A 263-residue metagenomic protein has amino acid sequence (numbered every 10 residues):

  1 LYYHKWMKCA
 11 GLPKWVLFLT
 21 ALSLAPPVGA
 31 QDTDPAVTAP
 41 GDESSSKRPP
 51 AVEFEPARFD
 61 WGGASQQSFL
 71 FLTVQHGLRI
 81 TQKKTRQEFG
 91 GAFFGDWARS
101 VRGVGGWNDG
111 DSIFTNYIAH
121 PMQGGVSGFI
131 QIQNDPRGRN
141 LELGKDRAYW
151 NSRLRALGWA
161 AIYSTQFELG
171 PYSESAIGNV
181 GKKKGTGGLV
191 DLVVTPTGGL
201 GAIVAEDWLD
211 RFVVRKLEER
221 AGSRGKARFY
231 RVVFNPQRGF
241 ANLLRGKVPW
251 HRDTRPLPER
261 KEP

Functional and structural regions predicted by a protein language model:
L1-W6, G91: Short, Lys/Arg-enriched N-terminal segments with co-localized hydrophobic residues within the first ~10-30 amino acids
H4-V16: Bacterial N-terminal signal peptides that target proteins for export
V28-D32: Boundary at the C-terminal end of the N-terminal hydrophobic targeting segment
D34-P263: Hydrophobic alpha-helical membrane segments
